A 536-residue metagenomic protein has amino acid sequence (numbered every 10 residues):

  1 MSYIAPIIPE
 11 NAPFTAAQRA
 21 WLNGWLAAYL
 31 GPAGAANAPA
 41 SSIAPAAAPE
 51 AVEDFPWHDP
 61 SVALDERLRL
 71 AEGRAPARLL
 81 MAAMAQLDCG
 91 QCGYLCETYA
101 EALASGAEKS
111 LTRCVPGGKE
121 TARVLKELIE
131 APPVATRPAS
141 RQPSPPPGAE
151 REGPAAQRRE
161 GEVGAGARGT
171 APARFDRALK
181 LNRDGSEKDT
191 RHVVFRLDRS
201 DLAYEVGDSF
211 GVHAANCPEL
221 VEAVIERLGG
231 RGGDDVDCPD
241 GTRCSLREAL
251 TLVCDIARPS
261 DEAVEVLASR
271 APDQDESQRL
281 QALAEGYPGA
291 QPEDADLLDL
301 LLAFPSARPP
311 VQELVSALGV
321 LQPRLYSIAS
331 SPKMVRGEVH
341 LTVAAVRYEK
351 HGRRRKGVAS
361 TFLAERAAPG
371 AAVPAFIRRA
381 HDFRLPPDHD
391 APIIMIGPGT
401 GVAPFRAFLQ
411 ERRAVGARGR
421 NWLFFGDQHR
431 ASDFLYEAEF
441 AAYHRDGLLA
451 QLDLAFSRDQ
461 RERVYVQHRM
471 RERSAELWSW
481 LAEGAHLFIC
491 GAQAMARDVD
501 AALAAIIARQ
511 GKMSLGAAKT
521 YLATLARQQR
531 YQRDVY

Functional and structural regions predicted by a protein language model:
S2-E10, F14, G31-S61, R123-Y536: FNR-like FAD-binding dehydrogenase module
A20-Y29, G34: Aromatic- and Gly/Pro-enriched helix-to-coil junctions and flexible linker segments
W57-R78, E120-T121, L125: Short, charged low-complexity linear segments at domain edges
D65-R67, M84, A107-L111, L423-G426 (+1 more regions): Short beta-alpha connecting loops at secondary-structure transitions that line or flank enzyme active sites
R67-L79, A83-D88, R174-D176: C-terminal accessory/binding modules appended to enzymatic or scaffolding proteins
L80-L87, Y99, Y204-E205, F210 (+1 more regions): Amphipathic alpha-helical packing elements
M84-A102, L111-E127: Local cysteine-cluster metal-coordination motifs and their immediate loop/turn environment, predominantly Fe-S cluster
